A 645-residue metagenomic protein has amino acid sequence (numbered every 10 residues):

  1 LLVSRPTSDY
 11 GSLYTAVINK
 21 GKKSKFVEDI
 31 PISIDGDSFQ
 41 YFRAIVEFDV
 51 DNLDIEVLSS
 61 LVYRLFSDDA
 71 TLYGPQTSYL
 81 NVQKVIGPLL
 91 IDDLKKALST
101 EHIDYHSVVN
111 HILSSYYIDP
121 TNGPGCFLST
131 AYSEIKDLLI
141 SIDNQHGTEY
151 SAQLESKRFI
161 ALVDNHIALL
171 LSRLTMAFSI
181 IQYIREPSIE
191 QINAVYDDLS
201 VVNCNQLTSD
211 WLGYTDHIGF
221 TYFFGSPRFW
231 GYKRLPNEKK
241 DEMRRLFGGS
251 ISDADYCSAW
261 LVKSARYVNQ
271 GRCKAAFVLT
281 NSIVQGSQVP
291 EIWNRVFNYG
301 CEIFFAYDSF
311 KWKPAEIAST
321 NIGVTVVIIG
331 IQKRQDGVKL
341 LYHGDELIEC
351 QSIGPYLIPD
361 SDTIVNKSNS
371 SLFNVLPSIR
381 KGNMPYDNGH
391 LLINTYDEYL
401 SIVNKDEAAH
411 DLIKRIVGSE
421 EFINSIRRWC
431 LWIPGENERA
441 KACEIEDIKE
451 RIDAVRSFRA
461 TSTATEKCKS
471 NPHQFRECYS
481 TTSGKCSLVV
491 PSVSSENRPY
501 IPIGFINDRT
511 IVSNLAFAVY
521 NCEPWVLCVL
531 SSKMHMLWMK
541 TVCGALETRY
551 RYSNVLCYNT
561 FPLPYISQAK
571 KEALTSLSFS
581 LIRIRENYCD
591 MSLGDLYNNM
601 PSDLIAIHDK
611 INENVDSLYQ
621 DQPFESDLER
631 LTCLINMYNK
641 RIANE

Functional and structural regions predicted by a protein language model:
L1-D164, A168, N205, S209-L212 (+7 more regions): Class I S-adenosyl-L-methionine
F42-F48, Y63-Q76, L80, N110-N122 (+11 more regions): Glycine- and acidic
V46, Y63-S67, L80, T121-C126 (+15 more regions): Short, flexible loop/turn elements at secondary-structure junctions
N52-S60, Y73-Y79, L98, Y342-G344 (+6 more regions): Short coil/turn segments at secondary-structure boundaries
Q76, L80-N81, S129, K136 (+8 more regions): Signature of N6-adenine DNA methyltransferases within the class I
S172: Conserved SAM-binding loop
S258, D336, D345-S576, N639-E645: Polybasic, glycine- and aromatic-enriched phosphate-binding surface used to engage nucleic acids
D447-V455, L563-E645: Non-catalytic DNA-recognition/assembly elements of restriction-modification systems
